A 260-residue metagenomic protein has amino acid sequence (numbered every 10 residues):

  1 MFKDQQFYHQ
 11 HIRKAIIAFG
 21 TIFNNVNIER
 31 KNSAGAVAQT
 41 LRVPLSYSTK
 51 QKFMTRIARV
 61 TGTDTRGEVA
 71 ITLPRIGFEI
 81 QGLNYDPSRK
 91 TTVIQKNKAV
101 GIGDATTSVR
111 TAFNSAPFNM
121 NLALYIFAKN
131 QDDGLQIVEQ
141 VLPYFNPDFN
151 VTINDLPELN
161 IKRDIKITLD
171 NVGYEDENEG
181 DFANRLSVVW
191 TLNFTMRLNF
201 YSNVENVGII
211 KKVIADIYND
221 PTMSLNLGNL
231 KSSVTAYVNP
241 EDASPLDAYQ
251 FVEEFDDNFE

Functional and structural regions predicted by a protein language model:
M1-K96: Small/polar-rich, solvent-exposed N-terminal microdomains that initiate assembly or binding
M1-N32, A36, T72, K211-F255 (+1 more regions): N-terminal targeting/trafficking signals and adjacent low-complexity tails
K3-Q10, K14, L83-N84, A105-N119 (+1 more regions): Extracellular/virion structural assembly segments
T63-T65, S108-T111, E177-D181: Eukaryotic intrinsically disordered and solvent-exposed regulatory patches
P74-G82, N114-N130, V141, L186-N199: Oligomerization/assembly interface segments of phage tail-like spikes and tubes
K90, K98-V109: Active-site-proximal segments of catalytic enzyme domains that coordinate small-molecule cofactors or metal ions
I94-K98, E139-D148, K211-I217: Amphipathic alpha-helical scaffolding segments
G103, N114-P117, Q136, F145-V204 (+2 more regions): Acidic-leaning, charged glycine-interspersed low-complexity segments
